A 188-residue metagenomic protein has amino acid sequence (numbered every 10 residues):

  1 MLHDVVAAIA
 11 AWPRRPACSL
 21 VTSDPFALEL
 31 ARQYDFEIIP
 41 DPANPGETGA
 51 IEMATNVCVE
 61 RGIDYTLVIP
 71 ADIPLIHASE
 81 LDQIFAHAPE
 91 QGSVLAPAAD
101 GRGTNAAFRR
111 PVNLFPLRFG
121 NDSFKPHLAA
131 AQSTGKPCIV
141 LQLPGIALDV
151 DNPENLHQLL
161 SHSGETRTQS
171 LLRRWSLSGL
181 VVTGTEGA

Functional and structural regions predicted by a protein language model:
M1-R15: A short, N-terminal amphipathic alpha-helix
P13-E37: Acidic donor-binding segment of Leloir-type glycosyltransferases
R15, I63, P89-S93: Short, high-confidence coil segments that cap the C-terminus of an alpha-helix and link into the following beta-strand
R32-Y65: Short phosphate-binding loop-to-helix
P70-P74: The conserved acidic donor/metal-binding loop of glycosyltransferases
I76-G101: Conserved donor-nucleotide/metal-binding helix-loop-beta segment in metal-dependent transferases, i.e., the alpha-helix
R109-A131: Short, glycine-/small-residue-rich phosphate/pyrophosphate-handling segment
A129-A188: Conserved alpha/beta core of the MobA/IspD/sugar-nucleotide pyrophosphorylase nucleotidyltransferase superfamily
